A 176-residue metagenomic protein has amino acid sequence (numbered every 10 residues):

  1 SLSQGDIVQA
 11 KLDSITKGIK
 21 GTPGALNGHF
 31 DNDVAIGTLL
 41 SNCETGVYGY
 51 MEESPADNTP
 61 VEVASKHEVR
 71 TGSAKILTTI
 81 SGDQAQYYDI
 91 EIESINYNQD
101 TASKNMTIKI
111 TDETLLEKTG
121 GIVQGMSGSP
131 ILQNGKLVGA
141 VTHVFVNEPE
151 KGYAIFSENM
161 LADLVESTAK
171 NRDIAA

Functional and structural regions predicted by a protein language model:
S1-A176: C-terminal recognition in membrane/secretory proteostasis and scaffolding
